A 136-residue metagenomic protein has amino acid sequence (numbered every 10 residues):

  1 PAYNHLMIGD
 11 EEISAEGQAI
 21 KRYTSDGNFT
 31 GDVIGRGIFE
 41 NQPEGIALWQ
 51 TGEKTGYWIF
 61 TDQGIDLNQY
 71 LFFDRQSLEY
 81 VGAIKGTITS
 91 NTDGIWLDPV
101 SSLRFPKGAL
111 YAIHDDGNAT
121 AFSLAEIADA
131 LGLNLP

Functional and structural regions predicted by a protein language model:
P1-N4, I46-K54, W96-G108: Structural signature of eukaryotic scaffold interfaces centered on beta-propeller domains
A2, E16, Q42, D66 (+2 more regions): Beta-rich catalytic cores
I8-G9, R36-V81: Loop/turn-rich, solvent-exposed surfaces of beta-rich toroidal or solenoidal domains
A15-R22, D66-F72, G117-L131: Structural motif
G27-F29, S77-L78, E126-A128: Short coil turn/linker residues within repeat-based beta-strand modules
T30-R36, Y80-T87, L131-P136: Beta-propeller fold detector
G37-A47, T87-L97, P136: Repeat-based blade/solenoid architectures
N91-P136: Blade-level signature of beta-propeller repeat domains, shared across WD40, Kelch, NHL, RCC1 and BNR/Asp-box propellers
